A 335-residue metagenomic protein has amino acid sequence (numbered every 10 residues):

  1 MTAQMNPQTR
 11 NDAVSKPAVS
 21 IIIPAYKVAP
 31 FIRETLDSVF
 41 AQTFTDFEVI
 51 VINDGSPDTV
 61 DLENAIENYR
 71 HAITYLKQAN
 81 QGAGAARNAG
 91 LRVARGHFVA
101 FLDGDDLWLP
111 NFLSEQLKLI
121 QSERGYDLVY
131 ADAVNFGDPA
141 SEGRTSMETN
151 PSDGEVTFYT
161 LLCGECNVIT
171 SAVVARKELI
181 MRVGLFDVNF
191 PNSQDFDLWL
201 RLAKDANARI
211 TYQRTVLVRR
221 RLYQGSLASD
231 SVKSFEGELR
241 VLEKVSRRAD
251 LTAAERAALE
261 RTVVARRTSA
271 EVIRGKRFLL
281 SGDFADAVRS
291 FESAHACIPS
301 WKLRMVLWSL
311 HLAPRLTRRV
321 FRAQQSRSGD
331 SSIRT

Functional and structural regions predicted by a protein language model:
T2-E236: Nucleotide-sugar donor-binding/catalytic module of glycosyltransferases that assemble extracellular/cell-envelope
Q4-V14, K204, L222-T335: C-terminal subregions of glycosyltransferases and related glycan-biosynthesis enzymes
